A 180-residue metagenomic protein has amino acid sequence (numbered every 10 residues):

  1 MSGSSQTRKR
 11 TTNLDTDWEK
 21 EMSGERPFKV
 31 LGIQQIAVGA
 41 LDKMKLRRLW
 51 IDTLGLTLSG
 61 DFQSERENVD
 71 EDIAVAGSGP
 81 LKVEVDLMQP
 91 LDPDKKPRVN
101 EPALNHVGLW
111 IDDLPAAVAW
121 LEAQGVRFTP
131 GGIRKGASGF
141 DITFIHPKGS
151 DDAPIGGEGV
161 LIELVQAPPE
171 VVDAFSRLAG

Functional and structural regions predicted by a protein language model:
G3-P27, A74, V118-G180: Vicinal oxygen chelate
W18-V69: Long, hydrophobic N-terminal alpha-helical segment
G32-L41, D72-G77, K95-L121, K148: Vicinal oxygen chelate
R48, D52, A116-A119, A123: Replace "anionic and nucleotidyl ligands
T57, W110, R127: Residue-level detector of anion-binding/catalytic polar loops
T57-V99, S138-P168: Conserved short beta-strand elements that form part of the metal-binding/catalytic scaffold of enzyme active sites
P90-D92, L109-L114, I133, A167: Beta-hairpin (beta-strand-turn-beta-strand) motif
